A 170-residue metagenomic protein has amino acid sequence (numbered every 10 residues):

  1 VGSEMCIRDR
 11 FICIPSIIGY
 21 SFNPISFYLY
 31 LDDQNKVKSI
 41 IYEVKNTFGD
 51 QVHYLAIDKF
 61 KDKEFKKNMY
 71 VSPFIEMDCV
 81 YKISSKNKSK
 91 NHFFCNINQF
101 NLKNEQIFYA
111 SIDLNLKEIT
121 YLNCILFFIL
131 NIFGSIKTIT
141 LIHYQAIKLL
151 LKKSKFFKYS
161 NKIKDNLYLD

Functional and structural regions predicted by a protein language model:
V1-I7: Short, small-residue-biased leader/transition segments that mark boundaries at the very start of proteins
S3, I18-G19: Extended, compositionally biased flexible segments
F11-I17: Short, solvent-exposed loop/turn elements at beta->coil junctions and helix N-caps that rim active or binding pockets
S21-P24: Membrane-embedded segments
F27: Residue(s) in the substrate-gating loop at a strand-loop-helix junction that position the organic substrate next
L31-N35, K103: Short acidic-glycine loop/turn motifs at beta-strand connectors
K38-I41: Short aromatic-glycine-enriched beta-strand elements
K45, Q51-D170: Acidic/His-leaning functional-site neighborhoods
